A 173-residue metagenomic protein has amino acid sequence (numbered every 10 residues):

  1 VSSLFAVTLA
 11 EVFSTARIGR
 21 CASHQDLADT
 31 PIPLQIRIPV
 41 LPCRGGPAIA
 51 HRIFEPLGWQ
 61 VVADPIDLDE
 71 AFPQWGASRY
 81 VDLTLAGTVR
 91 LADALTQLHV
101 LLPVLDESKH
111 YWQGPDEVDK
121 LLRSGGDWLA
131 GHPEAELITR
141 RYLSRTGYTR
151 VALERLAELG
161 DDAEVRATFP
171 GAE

Functional and structural regions predicted by a protein language model:
V1-V7, E11: A structured, charge-rich N-terminal accessory region that forms the first stable segment of a protein and links
L4, P31, G45, I49: Short, well-structured alpha-helical interface segments that form or flank functional binding sites
L9-H24: An N-terminal amphipathic alpha-helical segment
R17-G19, I32-Q35: Short linear interaction motifs
I18-A22, G46-I49, V62-D64: Short, solvent-exposed secondary-structure capping/transition elements
D29-L34, A50-A172: N-terminal auxiliary segments of SAM/dcSAM-dependent transferases
I38-G46: Short, surface-exposed ligand-recognition loops at beta-strand->loop->(often short) alpha-helix junctions that present
